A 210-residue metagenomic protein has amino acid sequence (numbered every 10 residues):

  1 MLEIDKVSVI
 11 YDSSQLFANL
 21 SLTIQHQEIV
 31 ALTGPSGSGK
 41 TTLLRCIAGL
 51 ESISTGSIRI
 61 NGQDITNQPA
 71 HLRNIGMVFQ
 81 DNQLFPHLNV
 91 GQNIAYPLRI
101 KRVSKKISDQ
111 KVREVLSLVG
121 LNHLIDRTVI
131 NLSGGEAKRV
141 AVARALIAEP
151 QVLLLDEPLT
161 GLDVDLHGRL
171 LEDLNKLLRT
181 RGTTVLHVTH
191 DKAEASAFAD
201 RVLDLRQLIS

Functional and structural regions predicted by a protein language model:
T33-P35: The feature captures the beta-strand-to-loop junction immediately N-terminal to the Walker
D64-F79, I100: ABC ATPase NBD coupling module
K106-L124, N175-K176: Conserved ABC ATPase "signature" region
T128-L132, E136: Conserved ABC ATPase signature
V142: Hydrophobic anchor residue at the start of the ABC signature
E149: Conserved catalytic motifs of ABC-family nucleotide-binding domains
L153-E157: Catalytic Walker B motif of ABC-type/P-loop ATPase nucleotide-binding domains
